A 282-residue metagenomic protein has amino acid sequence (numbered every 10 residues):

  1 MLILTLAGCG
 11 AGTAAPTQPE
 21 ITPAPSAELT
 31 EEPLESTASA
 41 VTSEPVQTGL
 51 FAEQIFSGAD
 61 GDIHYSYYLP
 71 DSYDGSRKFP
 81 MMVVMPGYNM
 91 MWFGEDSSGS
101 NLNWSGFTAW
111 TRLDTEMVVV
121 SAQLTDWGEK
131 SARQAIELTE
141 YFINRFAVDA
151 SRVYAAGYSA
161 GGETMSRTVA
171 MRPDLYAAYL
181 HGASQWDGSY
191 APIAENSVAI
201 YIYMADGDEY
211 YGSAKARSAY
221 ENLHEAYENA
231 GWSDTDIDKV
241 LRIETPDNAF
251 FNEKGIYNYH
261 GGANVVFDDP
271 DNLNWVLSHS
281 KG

Functional and structural regions predicted by a protein language model:
C9-F79, E163, T168, N229-L241: A domain-start/cap signature at the N-terminus of enzymes
S72-R77, W127-S159: Gly/Ser-rich "nucleophile elbow"/oxyanion-hole loop immediately N-terminal to the catalytic nucleophile in hydrolases
M81, M85-I136: Active-site machinery of serine-nucleophile hydrolases
S97-S98, G212-N229: Short alpha-helix in the alpha/beta-hydrolase fold that links the catalytic acid
T115, A194-I200: Short, proline-enriched alpha-helix->beta-strand connector loops that line the catalytic pocket of alpha/beta-hydrolase
N144-R145, S151-A194: Primarily recognizes the serine-hydrolase "nucleophile elbow" in alpha/beta-hydrolase and SGNH/GDSL folds
Y203, G207-E209, E228-G282: C-terminal catalytic histidine-bearing segment of alpha/beta-hydrolase fold enzymes
